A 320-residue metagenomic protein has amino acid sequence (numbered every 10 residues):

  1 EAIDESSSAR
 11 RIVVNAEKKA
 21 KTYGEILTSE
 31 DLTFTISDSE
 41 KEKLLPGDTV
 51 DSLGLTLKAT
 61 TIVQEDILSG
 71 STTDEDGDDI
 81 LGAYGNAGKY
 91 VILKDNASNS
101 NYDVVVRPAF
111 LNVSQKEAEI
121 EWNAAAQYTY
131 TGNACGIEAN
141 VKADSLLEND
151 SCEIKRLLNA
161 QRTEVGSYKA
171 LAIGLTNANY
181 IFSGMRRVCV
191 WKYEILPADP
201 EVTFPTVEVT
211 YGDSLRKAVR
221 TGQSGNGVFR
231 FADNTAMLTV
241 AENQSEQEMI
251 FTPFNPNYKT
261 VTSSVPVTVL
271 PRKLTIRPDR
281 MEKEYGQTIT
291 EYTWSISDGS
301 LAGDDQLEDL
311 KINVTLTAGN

Functional and structural regions predicted by a protein language model:
E1-N320: Solvent-exposed beta-strand/loop surfaces, strongest in extracytoplasmic domains of secreted and cell-surface proteins
